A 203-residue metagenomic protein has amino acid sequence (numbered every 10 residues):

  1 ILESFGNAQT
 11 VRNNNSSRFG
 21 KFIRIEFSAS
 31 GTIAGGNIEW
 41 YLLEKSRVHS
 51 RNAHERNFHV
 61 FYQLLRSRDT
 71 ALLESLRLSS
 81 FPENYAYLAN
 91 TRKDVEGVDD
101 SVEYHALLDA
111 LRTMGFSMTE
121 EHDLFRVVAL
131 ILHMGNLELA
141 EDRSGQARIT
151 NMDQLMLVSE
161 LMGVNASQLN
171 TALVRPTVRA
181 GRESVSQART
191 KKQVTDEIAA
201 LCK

Functional and structural regions predicted by a protein language model:
I1-K203: N-terminal switch/interaction subdomains of large nucleotide-dependent motors and GTPases
